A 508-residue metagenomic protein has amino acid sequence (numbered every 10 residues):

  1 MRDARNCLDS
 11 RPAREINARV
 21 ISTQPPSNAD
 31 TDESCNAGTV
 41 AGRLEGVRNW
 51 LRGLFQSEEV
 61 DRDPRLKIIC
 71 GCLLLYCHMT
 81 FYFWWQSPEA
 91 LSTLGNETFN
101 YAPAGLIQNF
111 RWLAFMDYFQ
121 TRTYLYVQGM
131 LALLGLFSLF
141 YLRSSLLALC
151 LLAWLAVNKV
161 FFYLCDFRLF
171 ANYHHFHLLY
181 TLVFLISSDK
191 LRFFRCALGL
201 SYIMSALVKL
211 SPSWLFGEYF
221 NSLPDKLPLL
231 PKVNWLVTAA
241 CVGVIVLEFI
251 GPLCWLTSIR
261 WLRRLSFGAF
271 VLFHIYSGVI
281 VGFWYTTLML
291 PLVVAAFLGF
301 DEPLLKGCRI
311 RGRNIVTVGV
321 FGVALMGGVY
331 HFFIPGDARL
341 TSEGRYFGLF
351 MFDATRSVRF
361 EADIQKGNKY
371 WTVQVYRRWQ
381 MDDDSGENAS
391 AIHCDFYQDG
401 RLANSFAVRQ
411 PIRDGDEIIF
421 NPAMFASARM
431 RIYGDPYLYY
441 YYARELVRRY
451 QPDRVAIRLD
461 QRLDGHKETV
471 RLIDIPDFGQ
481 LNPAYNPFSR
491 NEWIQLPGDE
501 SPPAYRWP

Functional and structural regions predicted by a protein language model:
M1-R2, S10: Intrinsically disordered, low-complexity, repeat-rich regions that form long N- or C-terminal tails or large
R2, R19-P508: Alpha-helical membrane-anchoring segments
N6-D9, D30: Intrinsic-disorder-associated, low-complexity terminal segments enriched in Asp/Asn/His/Tyr and depleted of Lys/Arg
L8-R11, P212: Residues at secondary-structure transition points
A13-R14, P26: Soluble N-terminal domains of membrane-associated systems
